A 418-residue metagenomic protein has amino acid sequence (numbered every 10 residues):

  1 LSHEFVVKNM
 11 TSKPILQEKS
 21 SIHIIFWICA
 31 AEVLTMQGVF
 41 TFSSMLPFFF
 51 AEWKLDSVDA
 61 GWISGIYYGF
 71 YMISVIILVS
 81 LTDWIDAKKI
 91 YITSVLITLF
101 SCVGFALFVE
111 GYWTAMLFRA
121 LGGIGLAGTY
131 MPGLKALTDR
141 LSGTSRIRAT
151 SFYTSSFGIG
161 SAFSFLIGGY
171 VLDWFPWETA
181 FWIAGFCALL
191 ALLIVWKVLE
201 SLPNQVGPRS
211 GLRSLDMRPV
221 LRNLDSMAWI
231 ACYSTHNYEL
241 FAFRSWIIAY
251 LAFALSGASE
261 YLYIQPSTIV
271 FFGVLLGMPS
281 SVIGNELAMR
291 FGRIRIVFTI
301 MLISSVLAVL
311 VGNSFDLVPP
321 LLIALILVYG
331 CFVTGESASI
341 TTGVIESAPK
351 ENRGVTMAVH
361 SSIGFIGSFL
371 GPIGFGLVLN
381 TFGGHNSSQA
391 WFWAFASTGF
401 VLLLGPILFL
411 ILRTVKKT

Functional and structural regions predicted by a protein language model:
F40, Y68-I76, S161-A162, V274-V282 (+1 more regions): Residue-level signature of mid-helix packing/kink "hotspots" within the transmembrane helices of 12-pass Major
F42-S43, D225-F271, M278, G371-P372: Extracytoplasmic gate region of multi-pass secondary transporters
I73-V109: Conserved MFS/SLC helix-loop-helix module at the cytosolic interface between two early adjacent transmembrane helices
F118-S156: Cytoplasmic helix-loop-helix junction between adjacent transmembrane helices in 12-TM secondary transporters
Y153-L199: Helix-loop-helix hairpin linking two adjacent transmembrane segments in secondary transporters
L193-V198, G384, W391-T418: Multi-pass alpha-helical transporter architecture, strongest for 12-TM Major Facilitator/SLC carriers used
W196-R218: Flexible cytoplasmic inter-helical loops of multi-pass small-molecule transporters
I294-I340: C-terminal transmembrane helical hairpin of 12-TM major facilitator-type secondary transporters
